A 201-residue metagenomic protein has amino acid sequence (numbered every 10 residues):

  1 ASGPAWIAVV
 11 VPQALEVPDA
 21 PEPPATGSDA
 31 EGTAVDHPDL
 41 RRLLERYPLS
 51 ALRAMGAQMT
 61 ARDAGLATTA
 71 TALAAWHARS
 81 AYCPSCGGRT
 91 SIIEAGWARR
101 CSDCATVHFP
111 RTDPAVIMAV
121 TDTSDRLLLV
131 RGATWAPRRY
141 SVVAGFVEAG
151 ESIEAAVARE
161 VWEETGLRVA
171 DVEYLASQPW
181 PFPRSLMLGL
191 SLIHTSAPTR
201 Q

Functional and structural regions predicted by a protein language model:
A1-M59: N-terminal alpha-helical interaction blocks
T69-A119: Cys/His-rich short segments
A98-V142, F146, R168-V169, E173 (+1 more regions): N-terminal strand-loop-strand
V143, V157, V161: Hydrophobic alpha-helical positions that pack around
E151-S152: Surface-exposed, charge/polar-rich loops and edge strands
L175-W180: Short, solvent-exposed loop/turn elements at beta->coil junctions and helix N-caps that rim active or binding pockets
F182-L188: A short, glycine/Asx- and small/polar-enriched loop/turn that sits immediately N-terminal to a beta-strand
S191-Q201: Residue-level detector of conserved catalytic or cofactor/ligand-binding positions in enzyme active sites
